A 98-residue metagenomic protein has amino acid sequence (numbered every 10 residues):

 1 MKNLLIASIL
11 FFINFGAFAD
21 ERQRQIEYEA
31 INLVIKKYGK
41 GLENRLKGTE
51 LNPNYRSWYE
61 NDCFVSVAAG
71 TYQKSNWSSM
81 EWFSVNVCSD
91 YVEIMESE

Functional and structural regions predicted by a protein language model:
M1-L4: Positively charged n-region of N-terminal signal peptides that target proteins for export
I6, I31-L33, E60: Short amphipathic alpha-helical "recognition" segments used for binding
S8-F18: Hydrophobic h-region of N-terminal signal peptides that target proteins for export in Gram-negative bacteria
I9, N32, G70-T71: Short stretches within intrinsically disordered, low-complexity N-terminal or propeptide regions
N14, I26-E29, Y38-G39, A69 (+2 more regions): Functionally constrained cores in energy, signaling, and assembly domains
A19-N54: Short, non-transmembrane alpha-helical segments in secretory-pathway proteins
L46-C88, V92: Exposed beta-strand-loop-beta-strand "reactive/processing" segments of non-cytosolic proteins
S97-E98: Short, solvent-exposed mixed-charge patches
